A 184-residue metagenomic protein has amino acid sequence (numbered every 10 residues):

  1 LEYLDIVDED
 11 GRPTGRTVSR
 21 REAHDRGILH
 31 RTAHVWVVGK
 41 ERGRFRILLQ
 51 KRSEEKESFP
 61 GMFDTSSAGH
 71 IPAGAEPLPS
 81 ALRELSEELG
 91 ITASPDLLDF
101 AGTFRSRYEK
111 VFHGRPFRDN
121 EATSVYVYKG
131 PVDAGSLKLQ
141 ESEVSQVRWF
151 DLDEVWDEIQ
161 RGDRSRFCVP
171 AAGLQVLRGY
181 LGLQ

Functional and structural regions predicted by a protein language model:
L1-G43: Acidic, metal-coordinating catalytic segment for phosphate/diphosphate chemistry, firing primarily on the Nudix
E9, R52, L152: Residues immediately flanking
R16, Q50, A101-T103: Residue-level detector of high-confidence beta-strand sites
S19-T32, G43-I91: Conserved Nudix-box catalytic region and its N-terminal flanking loop in Nudix hydrolases and closely related
R21, G61-F63, S67, F100-Q184: Nudix hydrolase/Nudix homology domain
H34-V38, L48-L49, V125-V127: Short, hydrophobic/aromatic-rich beta-strand segments within well-structured domains
A75-H113: Internal catalytic-core helix/loop-beta-alpha segment that presents or stabilizes conserved functional determinants
